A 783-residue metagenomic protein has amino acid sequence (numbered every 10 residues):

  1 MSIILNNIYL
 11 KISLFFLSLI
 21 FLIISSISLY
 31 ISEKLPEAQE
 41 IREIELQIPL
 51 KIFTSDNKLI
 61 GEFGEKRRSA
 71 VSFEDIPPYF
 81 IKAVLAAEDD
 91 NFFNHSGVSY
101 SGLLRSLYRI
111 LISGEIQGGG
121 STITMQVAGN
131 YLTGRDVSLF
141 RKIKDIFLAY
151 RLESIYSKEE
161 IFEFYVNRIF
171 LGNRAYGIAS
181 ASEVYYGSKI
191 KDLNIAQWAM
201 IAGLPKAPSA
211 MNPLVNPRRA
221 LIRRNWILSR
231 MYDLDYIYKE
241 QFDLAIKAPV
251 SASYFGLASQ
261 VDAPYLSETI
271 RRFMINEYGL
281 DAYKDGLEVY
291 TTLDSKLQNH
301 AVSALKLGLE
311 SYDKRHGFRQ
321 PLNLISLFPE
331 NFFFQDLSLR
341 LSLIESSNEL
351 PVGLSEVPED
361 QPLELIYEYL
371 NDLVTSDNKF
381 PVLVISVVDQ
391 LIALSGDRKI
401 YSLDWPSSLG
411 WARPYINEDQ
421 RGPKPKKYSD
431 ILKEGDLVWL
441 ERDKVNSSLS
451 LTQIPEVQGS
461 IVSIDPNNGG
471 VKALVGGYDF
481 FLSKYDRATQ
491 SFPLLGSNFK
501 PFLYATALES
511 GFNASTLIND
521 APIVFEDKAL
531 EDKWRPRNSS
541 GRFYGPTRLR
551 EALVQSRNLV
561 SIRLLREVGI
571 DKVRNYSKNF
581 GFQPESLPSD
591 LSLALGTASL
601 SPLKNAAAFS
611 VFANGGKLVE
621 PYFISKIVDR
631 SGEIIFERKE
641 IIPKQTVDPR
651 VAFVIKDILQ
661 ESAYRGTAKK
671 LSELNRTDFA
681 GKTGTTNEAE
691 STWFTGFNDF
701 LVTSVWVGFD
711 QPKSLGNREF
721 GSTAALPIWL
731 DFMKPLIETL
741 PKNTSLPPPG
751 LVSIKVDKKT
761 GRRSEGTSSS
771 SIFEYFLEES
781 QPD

Functional and structural regions predicted by a protein language model:
M1-F53, N91, L111, Y312: N-terminal type II signal-anchor transmembrane helix that functions as the membrane-insertion/stop-transfer segment
S25, E115-L394, L564, K578-N579 (+3 more regions): Non-catalytic, structured segments within soluble enzyme domains
S69-E74, D419-S429, I454-G459, L482-F502 (+2 more regions): Short active-site loop at a secondary-structure junction that contains or immediately precedes the catalytic residue(s)
V84-L85, M231, A301, D389 (+7 more regions): Active-site SXXK
F93-L103, Y176-A179, Y238-Q241, L508-K528 (+2 more regions): Short, well-structured active-site flanking segments
I112-V137, K191, A258-D262, N467 (+4 more regions): Conserved catalytic neighborhood of penicillin-recognizing serine enzymes
T291, S295-A304, S311, I344-S376 (+6 more regions): A penicillin-recognizing enzyme superfamily signal
E531-R537, G569-A607, E620-F623: Mid-domain, small-residue-enriched loop/turn segments at the edges of structured enzyme/sensor domains
